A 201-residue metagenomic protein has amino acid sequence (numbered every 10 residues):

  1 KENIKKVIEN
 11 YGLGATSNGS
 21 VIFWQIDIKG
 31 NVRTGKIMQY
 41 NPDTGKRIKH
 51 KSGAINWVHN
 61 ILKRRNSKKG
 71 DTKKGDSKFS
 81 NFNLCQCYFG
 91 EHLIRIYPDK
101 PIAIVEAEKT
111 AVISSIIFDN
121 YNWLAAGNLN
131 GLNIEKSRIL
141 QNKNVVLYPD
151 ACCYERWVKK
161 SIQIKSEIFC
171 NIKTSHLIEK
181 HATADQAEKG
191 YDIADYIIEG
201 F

Functional and structural regions predicted by a protein language model:
K1-G19: Short, basic/aromatic recognition patches
K1-N3, A54, D185: Non-membrane alpha-helical secondary structure
N3, Q25, P149: Pocket-edge structural micro-motifs
K6-Y11, Y40, H50, Y148 (+1 more regions): Aromatic side chains
A15-T16, I22-Q141: Phosphate-handling DNA/RNA-contact segment within nucleic-acid enzymes
I28, D99-I102, E108-F201: TOPRIM fold recognition
